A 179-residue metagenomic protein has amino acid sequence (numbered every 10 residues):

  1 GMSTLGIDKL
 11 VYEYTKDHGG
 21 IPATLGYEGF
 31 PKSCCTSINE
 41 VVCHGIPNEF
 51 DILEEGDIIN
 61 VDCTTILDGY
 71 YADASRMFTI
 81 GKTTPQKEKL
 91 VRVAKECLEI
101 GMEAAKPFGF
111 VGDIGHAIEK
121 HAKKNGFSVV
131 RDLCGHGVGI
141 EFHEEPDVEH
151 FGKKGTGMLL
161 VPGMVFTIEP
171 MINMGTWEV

Functional and structural regions predicted by a protein language model:
G1-V179: Active-site neighborhoods and metal-handling regions in enzymes and metal-associated proteins
